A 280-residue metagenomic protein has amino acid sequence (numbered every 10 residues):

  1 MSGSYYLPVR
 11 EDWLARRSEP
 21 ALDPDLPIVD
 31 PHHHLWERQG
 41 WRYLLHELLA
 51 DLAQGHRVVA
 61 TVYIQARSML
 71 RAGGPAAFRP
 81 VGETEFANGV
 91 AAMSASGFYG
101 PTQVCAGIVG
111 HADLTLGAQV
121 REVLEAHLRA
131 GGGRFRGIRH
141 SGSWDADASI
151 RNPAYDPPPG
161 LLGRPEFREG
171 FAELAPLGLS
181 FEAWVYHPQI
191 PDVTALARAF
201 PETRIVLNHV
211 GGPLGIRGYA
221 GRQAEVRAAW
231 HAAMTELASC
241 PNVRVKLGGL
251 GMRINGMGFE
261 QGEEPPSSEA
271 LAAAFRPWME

Functional and structural regions predicted by a protein language model:
M1-L177, A199, R217-G221, R227-A228 (+1 more regions): Mid-domain alpha/beta scaffold segments of enzyme catalytic cores
P157-E280: Catalytic pocket-lining loop regions of alpha/beta-barrel enzymes, especially the amidohydrolase/enolase/GH5 lineages
